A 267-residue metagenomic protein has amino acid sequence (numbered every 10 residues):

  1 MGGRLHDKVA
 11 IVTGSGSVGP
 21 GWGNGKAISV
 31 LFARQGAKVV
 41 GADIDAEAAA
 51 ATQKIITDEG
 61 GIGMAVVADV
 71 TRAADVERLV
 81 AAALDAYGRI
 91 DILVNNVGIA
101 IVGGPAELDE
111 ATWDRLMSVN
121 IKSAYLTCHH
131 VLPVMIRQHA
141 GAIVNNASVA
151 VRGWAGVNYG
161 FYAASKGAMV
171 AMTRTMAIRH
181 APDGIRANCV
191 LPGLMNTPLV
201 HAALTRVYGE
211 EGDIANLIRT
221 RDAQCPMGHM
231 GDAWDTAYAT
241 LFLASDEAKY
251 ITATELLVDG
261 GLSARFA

Functional and structural regions predicted by a protein language model:
G2-V40: Canonical Rossmann dinucleotide-binding motif of NAD(H)/NADP(H)-dependent dehydrogenases/reductases, specifically
G104-P105, D109-D114, R221: Substrate-binding pocket helix/loop in short-chain dehydrogenase/reductase
C128, S165, T173: Active-site helix of classical SDR
S148: Residue(s) in the substrate-gating loop at a strand-loop-helix junction that position the organic substrate next
A181, R186, I251-A253: Short, small/polar-rich loop/turn modules that mediate ligand/substrate recognition or access, typified
C225-T236: A conserved structural motif in NAD(P)-dependent oxidoreductases
T240-L241, T252-A267: Short C-terminal tail/terminal secondary-structure segment of NAD(P)H-dependent dehydrogenase/reductase domains
